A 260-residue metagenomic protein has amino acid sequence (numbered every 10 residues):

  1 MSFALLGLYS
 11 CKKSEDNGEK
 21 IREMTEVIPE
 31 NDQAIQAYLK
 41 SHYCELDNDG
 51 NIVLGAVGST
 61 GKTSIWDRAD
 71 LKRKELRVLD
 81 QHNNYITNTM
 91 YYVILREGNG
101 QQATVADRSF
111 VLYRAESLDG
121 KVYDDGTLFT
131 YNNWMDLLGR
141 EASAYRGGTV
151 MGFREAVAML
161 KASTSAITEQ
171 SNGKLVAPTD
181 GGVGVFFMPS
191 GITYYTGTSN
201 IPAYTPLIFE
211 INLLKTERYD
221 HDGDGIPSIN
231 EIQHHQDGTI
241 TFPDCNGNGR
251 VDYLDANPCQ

Functional and structural regions predicted by a protein language model:
G7-S10: C-terminal motif of bacterial Sec signal peptides marking the signal peptidase cleavage site
K12-Q260: Cross-family detector of peptidyl-prolyl cis-trans isomerase
